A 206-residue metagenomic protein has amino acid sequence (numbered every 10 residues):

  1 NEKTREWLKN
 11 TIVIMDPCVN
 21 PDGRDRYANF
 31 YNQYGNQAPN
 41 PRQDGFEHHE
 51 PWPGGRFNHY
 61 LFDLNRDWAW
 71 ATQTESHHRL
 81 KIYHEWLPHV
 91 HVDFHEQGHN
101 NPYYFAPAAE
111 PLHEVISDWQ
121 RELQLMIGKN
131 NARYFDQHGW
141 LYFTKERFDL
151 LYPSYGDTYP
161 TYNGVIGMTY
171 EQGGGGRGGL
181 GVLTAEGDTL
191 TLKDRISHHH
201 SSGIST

Functional and structural regions predicted by a protein language model:
N1-L125: Active-site/substrate-binding loop(s) of hydrolase catalytic cores
I12-M15, P88-H91, A132, W140-L141 (+1 more regions): Beta-sheet entry/capping signal
P17-G23, A28, N65, S76 (+6 more regions): Small-side-chain structural scaffolding
R42-N58, M126-H138, G175-T189: Hydrophobic transmembrane alpha-helix bundles
H59, T74-K81, E96-H99, E122-N130 (+4 more regions): Generic recognition of stable, solvent-exposed alpha-helical segments in well-folded globular domains
W68, Y83, L87, N131-G139 (+2 more regions): Structural signal for hydrophobic packing residues in well-ordered secondary-structure cores of soluble enzyme domains
H91-D93, R121, L125-R147: Acidic/polar loop patches that form or flank catalytic/metal-binding clefts of enzymes that bind anionic ligands
Q137-T206: Hard-cation-handling environments
